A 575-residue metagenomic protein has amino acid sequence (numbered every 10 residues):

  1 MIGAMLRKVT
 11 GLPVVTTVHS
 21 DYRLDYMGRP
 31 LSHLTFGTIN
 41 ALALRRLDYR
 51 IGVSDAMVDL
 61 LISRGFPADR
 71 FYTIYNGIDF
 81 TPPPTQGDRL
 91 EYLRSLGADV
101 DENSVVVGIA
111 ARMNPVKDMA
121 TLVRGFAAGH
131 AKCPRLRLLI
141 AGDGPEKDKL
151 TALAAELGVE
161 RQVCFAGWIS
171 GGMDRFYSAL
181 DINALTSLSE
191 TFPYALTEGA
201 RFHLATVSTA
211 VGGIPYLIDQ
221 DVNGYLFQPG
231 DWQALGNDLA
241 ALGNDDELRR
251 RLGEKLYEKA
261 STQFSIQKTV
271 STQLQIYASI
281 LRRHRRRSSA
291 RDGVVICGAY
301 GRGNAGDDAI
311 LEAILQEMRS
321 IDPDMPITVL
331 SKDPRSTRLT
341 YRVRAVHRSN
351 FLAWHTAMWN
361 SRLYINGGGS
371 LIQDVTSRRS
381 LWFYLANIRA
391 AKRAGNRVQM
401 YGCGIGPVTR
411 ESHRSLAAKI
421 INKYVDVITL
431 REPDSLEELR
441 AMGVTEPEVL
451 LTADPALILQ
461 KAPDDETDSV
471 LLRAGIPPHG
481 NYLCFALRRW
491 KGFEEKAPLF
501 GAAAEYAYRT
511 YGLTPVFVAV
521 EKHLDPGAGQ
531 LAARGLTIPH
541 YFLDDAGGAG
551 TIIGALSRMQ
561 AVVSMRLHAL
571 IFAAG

Functional and structural regions predicted by a protein language model:
P13-V15, R23-R46, D59, I405-I420: Nucleotide-sugar donor phosphate/pyrophosphate-binding loop at the beta->alpha transition of glycosyltransferases
R45-Y72, I78-P82, I428-E446: A short, active-site helix/loop in glycosyltransferases that binds the activated sugar's phosphate group
V105, I109-A128, L138, P145-T151 (+3 more regions): A conserved mid-protein helix/loop that constitutes part of the nucleotide-sugar donor-binding site
E146-K149, E160-I169, F176, Y225-L226 (+2 more regions): Active-site donor-binding acidic/aromatic loop of nucleotide-activated sugar and phosphosugar transferases involved
W168-I169, R175-L180, I553-S557: Short alpha-helical donor nucleotide-sugar binding micro-motif in glycosyltransferases
L188: Aromatic "clamp/platform" in nucleotide-sugar-dependent glycosyltransferases that forms part of the donor/acceptor
P215-A240, N244-L248: Change "using UDP/GDP/dTDP sugars" to "using nucleotide sugars
R283-G575: Active-site anion-handling motifs in enzyme catalytic cores
